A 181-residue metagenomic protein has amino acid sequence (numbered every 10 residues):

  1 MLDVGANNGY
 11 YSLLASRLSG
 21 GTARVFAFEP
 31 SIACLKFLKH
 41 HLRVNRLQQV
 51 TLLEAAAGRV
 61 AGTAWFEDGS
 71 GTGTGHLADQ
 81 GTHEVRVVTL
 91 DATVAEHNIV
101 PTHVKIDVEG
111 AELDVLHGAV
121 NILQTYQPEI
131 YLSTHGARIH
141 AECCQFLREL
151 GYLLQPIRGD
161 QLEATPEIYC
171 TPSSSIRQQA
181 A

Functional and structural regions predicted by a protein language model:
M1-A181: Phosphate/nucleotide-binding beta-alpha loop and adjacent structural elements of enzyme active sites
